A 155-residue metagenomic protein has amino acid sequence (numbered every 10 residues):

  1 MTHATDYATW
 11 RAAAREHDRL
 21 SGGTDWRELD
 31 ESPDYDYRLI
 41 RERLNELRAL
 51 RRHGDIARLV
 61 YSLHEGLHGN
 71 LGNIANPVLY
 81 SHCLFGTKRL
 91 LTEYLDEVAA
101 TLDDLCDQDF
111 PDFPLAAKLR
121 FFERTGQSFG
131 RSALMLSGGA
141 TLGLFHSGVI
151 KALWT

Functional and structural regions predicted by a protein language model:
M1-T155: Patatin-like phospholipase
